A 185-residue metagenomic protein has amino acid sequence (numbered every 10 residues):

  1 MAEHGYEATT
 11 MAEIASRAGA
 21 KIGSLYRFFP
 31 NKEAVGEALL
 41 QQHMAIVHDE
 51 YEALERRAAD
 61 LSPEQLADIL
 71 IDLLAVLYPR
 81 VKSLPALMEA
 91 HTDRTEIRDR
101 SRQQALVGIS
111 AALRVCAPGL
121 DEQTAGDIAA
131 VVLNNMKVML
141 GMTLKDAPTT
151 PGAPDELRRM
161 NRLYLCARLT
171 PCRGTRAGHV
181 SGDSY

Functional and structural regions predicted by a protein language model:
A2-A34: Helix-turn-helix
A2-H4, Q41, P79: Short alpha-helical segment immediately N-terminal to, or the first helix within, an HTH/HTH-like DNA-binding domain
E13, G36-H43, R98-S101: Alpha-helical DNA-contacting segments of helix-turn-helix folds
P30-A34, A38, P79, P148: Residues in soluble alpha-helical coiled-coils and helical-bundle/repeat scaffolds
L39-L66: Amphipathic alpha-helical linker/stalk segments
A45-D49, Q65-V76, R80, D93-P118 (+3 more regions): Amphipathic alpha-helical packing segments from all-alpha helical-bundle domains
E52-R57, A86-T95: Short linear capping/connector segments at secondary-structure termini
V107-V115, G119-E122, G126, A130 (+1 more regions): C-terminal peripheral helix-coil segments that are non-catalytic and often amphipathic
